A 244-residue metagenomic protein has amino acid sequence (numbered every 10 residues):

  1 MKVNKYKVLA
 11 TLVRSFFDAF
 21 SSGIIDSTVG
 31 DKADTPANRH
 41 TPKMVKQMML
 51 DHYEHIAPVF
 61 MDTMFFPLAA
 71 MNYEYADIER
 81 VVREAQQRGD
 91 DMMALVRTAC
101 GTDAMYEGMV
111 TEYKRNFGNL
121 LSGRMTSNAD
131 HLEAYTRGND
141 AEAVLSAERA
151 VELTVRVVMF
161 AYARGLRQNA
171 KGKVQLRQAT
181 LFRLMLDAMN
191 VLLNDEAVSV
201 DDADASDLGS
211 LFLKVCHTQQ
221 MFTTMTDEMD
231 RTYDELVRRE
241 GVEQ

Functional and structural regions predicted by a protein language model:
M1-E54, V59-M61, F65-V157, Y162-Q244: Extended non-catalytic scaffold regions that mediate assembly and binding in large macromolecular machines
